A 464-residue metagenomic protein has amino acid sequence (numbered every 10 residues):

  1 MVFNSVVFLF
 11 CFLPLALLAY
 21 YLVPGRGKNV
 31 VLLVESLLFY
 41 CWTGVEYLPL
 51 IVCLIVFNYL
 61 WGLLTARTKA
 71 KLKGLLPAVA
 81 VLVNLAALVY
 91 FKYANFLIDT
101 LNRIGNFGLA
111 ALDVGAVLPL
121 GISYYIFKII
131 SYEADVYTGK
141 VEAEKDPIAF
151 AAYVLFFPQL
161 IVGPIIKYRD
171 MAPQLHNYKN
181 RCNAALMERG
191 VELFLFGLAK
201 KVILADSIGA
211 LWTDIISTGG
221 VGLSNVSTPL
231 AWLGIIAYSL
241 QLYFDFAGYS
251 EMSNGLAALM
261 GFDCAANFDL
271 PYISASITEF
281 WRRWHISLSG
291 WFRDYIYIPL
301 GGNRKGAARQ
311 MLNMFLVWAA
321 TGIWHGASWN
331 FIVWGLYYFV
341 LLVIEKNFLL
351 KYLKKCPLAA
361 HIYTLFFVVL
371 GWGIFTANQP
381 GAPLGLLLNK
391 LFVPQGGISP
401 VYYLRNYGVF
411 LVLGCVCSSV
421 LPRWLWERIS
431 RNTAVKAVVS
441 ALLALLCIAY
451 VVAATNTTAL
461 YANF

Functional and structural regions predicted by a protein language model:
M1-N463: Membrane-embedded transmembrane alpha-helical bundles that form the catalytic cores of multi-pass lipid-modifying
